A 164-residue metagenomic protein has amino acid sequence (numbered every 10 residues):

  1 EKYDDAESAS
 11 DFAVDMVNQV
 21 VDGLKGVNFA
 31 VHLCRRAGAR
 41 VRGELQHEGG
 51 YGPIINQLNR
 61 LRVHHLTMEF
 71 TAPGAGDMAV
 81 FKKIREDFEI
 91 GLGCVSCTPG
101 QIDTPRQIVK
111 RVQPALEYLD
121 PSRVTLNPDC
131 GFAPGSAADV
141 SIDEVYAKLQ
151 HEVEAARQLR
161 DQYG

Functional and structural regions predicted by a protein language model:
E1-G164: Domain-level signal for soluble alpha/beta catalytic cores
